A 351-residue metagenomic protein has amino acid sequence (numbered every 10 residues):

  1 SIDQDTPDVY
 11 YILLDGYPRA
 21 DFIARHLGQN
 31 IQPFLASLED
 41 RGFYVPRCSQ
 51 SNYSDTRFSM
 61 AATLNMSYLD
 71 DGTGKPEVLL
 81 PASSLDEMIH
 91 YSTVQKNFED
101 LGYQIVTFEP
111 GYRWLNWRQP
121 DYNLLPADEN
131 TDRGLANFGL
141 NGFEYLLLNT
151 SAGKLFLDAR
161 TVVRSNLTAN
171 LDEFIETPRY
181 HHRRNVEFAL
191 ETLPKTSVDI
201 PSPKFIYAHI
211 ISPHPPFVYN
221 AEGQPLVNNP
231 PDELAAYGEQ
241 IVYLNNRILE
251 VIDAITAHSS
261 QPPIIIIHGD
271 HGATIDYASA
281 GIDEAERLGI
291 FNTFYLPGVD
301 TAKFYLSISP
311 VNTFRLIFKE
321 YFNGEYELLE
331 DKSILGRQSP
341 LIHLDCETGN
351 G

Functional and structural regions predicted by a protein language model:
S1-G351: Catalytic domains that recognize anionic headgroups
